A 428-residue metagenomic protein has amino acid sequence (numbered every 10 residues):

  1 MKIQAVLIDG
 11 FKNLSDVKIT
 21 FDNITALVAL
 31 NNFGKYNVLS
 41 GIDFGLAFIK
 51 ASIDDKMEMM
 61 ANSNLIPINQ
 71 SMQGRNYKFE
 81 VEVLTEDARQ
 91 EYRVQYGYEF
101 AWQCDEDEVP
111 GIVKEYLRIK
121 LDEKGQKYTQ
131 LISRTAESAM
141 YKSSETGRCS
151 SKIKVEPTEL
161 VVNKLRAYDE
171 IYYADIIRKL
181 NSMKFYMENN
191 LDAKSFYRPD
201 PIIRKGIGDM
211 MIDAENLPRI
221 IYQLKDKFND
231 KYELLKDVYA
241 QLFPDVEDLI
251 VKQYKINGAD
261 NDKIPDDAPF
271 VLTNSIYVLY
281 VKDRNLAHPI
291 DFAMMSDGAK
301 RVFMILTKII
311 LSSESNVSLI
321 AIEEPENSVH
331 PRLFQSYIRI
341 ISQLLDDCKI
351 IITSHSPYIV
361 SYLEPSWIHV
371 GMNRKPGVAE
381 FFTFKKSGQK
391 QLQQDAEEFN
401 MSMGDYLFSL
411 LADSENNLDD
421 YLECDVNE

Functional and structural regions predicted by a protein language model:
M1-S15: N-terminal pre-Walker A segment at the start of P-loop NTPase domains
D16-D22, S312-S315: Phosphate-binding P-loop
F21-N64, A88, V302-F303, K308 (+1 more regions): Phosphate-binding glycine-rich loops of NTP-binding sites
S40-P110: Conserved P-loop NTP-binding catalytic core
E91-E247: Electropositive, glycine-dotted interaction segments that contact anionic polymers or phosphate-rich ligands
D237-A240, D248-I310, L319-R332: Conserved ABC ATPase signature
A299-R301, I305-L363: C-terminal structural cap/anchor segments
Q335-E428: C-terminal lobe/lid and adjacent interdomain/linker elements of RecA-like ASCE P-loop ATPase modules
